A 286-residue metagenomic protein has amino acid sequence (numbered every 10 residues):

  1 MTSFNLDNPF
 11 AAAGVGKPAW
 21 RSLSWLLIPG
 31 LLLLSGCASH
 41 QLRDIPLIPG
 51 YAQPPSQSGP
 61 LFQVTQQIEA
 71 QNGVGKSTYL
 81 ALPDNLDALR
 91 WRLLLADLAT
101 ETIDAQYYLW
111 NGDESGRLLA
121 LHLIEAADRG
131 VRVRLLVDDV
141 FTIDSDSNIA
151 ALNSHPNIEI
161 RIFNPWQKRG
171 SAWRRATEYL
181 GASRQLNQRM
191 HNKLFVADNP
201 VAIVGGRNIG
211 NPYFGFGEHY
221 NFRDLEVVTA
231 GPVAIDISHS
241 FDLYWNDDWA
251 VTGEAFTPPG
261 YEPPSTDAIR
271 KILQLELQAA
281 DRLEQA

Functional and structural regions predicted by a protein language model:
M1-A19: N-terminal secretory signal peptides that target proteins for export/translocation
S3-L6, L26, G206: Intrinsically disordered, low-complexity peptide-like regions
A19-S22, L26, S183: Structural motif marking the loop-to-transmembrane transition
S24-S35: Bacterial N-terminal signal peptides
C37-K193, A197-A286: Charged, low-complexity intrinsically disordered terminal segments
